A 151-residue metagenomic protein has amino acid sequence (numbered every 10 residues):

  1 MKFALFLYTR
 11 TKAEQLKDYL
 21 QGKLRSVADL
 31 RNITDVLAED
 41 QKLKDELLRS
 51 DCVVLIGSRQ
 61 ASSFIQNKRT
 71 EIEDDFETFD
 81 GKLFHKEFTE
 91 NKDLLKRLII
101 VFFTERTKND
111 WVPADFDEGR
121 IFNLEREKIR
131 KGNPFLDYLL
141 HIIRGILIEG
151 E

Functional and structural regions predicted by a protein language model:
M1-R59, H85, K92-D93, L139-E151: Conserved N-terminal substructure of TIR/SEFIR domains
D18-Q21, N67-E71, P113-D117: Short, glycine/charged-enriched secondary-structure capping and boundary segments
D40, T70-E77, I129-G132: Flexible, glycine- and charge-enriched loops at secondary-structure boundaries
S58-R59, F102-E105: A short beta-strand-to-loop transition that corresponds to the Sensor-1 phosphate-sensing loop of AAA+ P-loop ATPases
Q60-E90: Conserved TIR/SEFIR loop-to-helix hotspot centered on a Trp-containing motif with a nearby acidic residue
E90-K96, K108-P113: Substrate-binding/catalytic groove segments of enzymes that remodel or degrade extracellular structural polymers
K96-F102: Conserved beta-strand/loop subsegment of P-loop NTPase cores
R106-E127: Short, electropositive alpha-helical surface patch
